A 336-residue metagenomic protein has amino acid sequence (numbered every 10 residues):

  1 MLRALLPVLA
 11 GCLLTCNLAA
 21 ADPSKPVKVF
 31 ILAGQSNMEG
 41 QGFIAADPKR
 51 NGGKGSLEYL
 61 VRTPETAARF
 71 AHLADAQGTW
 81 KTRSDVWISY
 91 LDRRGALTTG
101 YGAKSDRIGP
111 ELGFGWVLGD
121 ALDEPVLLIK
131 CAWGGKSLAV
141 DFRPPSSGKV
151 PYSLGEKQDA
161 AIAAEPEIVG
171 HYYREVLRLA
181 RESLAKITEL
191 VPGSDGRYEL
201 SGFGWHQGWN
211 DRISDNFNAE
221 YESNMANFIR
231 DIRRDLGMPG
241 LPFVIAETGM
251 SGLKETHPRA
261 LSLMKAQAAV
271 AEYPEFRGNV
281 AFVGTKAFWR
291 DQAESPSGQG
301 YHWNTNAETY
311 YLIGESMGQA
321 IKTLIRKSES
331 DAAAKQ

Functional and structural regions predicted by a protein language model:
M1-A4, L118: Positively charged n-region of N-terminal signal peptides that target proteins for export
A4-N17: Bacterial N-terminal signal peptides
A20-Q336: Cell-envelope and extracellular/periplasmic
